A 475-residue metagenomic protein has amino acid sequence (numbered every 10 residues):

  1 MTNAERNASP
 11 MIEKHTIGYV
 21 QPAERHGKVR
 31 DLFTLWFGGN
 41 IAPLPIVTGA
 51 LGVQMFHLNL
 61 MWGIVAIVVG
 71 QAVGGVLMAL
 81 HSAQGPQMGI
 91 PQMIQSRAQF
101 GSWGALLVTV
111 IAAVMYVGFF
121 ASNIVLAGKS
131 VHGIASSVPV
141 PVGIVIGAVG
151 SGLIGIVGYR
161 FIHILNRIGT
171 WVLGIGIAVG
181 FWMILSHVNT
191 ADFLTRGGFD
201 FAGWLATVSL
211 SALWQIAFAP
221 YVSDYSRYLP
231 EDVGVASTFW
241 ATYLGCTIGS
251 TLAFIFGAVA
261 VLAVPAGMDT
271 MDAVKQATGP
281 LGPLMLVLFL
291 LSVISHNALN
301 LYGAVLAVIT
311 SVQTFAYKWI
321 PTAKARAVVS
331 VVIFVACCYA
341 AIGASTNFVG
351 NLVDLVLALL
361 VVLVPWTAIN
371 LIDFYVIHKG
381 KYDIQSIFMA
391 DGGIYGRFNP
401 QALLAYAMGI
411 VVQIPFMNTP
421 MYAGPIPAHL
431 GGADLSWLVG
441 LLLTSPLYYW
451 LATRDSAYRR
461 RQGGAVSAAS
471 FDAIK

Functional and structural regions predicted by a protein language model:
M1-W62, G203-S209, R227-S237, D455-K475: Membrane-interface "cap" regions at the ends of multi-pass membrane proteins
V29-I46, F181-H187, R196-A260, G279-L301 (+1 more regions): Hydrophobic, membrane-embedded alpha-helices of multi-pass small-molecule transporters
M93-R97, V125-V142, P230, N300-V331 (+2 more regions): Helix-loop-helix connectors at the membrane interface of multi-pass transporters/channels
T109-A113, I134-V157, W171-W182, S211-V222 (+2 more regions): Transmembrane alpha-helical segments of multi-pass small-molecule transport proteins
G128, V142, I146-I184, G198-F199 (+2 more regions): Membrane-interface loop-to-helix entry segments
W171-G197, A212-I216, I255-A263, A368-G380 (+1 more regions): Hydrophobic alpha-helical segments and their helix-loop junctions in multi-pass secondary transporters
L262, S311-T346, I394-Q413: Loop-to-transmembrane helix boundary motifs in multi-pass membrane proteins
A327, W366-P446, G464: C-terminal membrane-solvent junction of multi-pass transporters and transport-like membrane proteins
